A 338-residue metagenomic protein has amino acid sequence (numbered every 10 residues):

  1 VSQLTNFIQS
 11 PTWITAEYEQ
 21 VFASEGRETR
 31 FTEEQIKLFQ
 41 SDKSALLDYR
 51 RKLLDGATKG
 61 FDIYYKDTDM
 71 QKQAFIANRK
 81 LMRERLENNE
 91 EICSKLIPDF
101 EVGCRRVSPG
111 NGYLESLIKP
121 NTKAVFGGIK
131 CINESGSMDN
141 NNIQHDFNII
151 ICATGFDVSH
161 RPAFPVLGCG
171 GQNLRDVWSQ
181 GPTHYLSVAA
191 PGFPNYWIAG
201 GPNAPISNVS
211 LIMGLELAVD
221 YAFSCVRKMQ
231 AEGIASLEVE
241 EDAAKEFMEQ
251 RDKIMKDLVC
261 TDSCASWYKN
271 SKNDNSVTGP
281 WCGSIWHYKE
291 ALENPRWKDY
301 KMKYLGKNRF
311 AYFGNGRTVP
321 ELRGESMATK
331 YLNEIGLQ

Functional and structural regions predicted by a protein language model:
Q3-Q338: N-terminal FAD-binding dinucleotide-binding subdomain shared by FAD-dependent oxidases/monooxygenases
